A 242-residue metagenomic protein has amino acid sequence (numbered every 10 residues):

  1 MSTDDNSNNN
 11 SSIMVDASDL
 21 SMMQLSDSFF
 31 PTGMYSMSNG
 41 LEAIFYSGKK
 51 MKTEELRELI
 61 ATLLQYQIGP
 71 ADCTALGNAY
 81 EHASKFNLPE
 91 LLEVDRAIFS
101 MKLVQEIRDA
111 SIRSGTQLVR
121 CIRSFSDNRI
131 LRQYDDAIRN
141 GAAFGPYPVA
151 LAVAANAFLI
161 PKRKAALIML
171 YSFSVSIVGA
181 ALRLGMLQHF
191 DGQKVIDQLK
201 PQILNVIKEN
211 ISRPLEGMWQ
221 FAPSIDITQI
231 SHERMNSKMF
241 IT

Functional and structural regions predicted by a protein language model:
M1-M22: Charged, compositionally biased N-terminal leader segments and the immediate start of the first structured element
S2-D4, V15, G77-F99, W219-I225 (+1 more regions): Long, compositionally biased
M22-F86: Glycine/small-residue-rich interface belts in oligomeric ring/scaffold proteins and their assembly partners
M22-P31, I60-Y66, S100-I107, D135-G141 (+1 more regions): A short glycine/serine-rich beta->alpha loop
K49, M169-T242: C-terminal auxiliary extensions adjacent to catalytic cores
C73, N78, K85-N156: Internal, conserved structured core segments that host functional sites
N140-G185: A contiguous pocket-lining binding segment that forms or flanks enzyme active sites
